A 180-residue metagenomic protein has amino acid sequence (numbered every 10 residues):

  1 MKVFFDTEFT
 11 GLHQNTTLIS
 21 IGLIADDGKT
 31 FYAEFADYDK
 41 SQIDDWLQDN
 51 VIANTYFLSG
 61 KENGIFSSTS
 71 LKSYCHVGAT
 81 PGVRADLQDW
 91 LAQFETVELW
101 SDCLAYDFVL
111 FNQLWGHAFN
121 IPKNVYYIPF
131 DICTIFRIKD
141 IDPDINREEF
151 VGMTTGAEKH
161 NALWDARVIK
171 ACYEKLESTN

Functional and structural regions predicted by a protein language model:
V3-F5, T10-S101: Conserved non-catalytic scaffold segment of RNase H-like nuclease domains
D6-E8, D107, D131, D165: Acidic active-site catalytic centers that drive phospho-/nucleotidyl reactions and related ester hydrolyses
E34, K123-F136: A short, structured active-site edge motif that brings together acidic residues
K40, D44, I52, L58 (+2 more regions): Active-site-proximal helix-loop-helix substrate-binding element of RNase H-like nuclease domains
D86-D89, Q93, V109, Q113 (+3 more regions): Residue-level signal for well-ordered alpha-helical scaffold segments within enzymatic catalytic domains
L91, A105-Y127: Substrate-recognition/cap helix-loop segment adjacent to the acidic, metal-dependent catalytic center of Asp-based
E98-L104, V109-L110, N146-N180: Acidic, Mg2+-coordinating catalytic module of metal-dependent nucleases/exonucleases that use a two-metal-ion mechanism
A118-P122, I141-E148, N180: Substrate-binding/catalytic groove segments of enzymes that remodel or degrade extracellular structural polymers
